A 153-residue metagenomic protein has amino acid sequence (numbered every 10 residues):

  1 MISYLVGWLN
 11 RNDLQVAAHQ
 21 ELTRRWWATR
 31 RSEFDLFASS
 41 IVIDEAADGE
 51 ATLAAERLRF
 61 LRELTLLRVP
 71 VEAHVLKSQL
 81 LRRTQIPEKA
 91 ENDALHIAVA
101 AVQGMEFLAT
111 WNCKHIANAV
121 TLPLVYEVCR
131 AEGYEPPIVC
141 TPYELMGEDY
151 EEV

Functional and structural regions predicted by a protein language model:
M1-A38, A47-L58, R82-E88, L122-V125 (+1 more regions): Short, well-structured N-terminal submotif of metal-dependent ribonuclease cores
S3, V42-E45, A73-V75: Short, catalytically relevant binding-site loops at active-site mouths
D35, T65, P136-I138: Conserved beta-strand segments of alpha/beta enzyme cores
S40, P70, P142-Y143: Residues at the C-termini of beta-strands that transition into short coil/loop
E63-P123, M146: Active-site neighborhoods of divalent-metal-dependent phosphate/nucleic-acid chemistry enzymes
A117-I138: C-terminal end-helix/capping segment
E135-V153: Feature 3881 marks metal-assisted phosphotransfer/nuclease machinery and their flanking interaction elements
